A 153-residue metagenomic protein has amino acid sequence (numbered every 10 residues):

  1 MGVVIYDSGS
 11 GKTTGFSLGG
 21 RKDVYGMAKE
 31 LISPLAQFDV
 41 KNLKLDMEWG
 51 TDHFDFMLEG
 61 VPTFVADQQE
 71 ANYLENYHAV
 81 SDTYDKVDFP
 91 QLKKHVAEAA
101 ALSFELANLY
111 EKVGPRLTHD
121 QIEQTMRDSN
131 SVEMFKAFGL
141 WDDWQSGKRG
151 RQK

Functional and structural regions predicted by a protein language model:
M1-E75, W141-Q152: Metal-dependent peptidase/peptidase-like ectodomains
Y73-K153: His/Asp/Glu-rich mid-to-C-terminal helical/loop segments that flank catalytic regions of hydrolases
